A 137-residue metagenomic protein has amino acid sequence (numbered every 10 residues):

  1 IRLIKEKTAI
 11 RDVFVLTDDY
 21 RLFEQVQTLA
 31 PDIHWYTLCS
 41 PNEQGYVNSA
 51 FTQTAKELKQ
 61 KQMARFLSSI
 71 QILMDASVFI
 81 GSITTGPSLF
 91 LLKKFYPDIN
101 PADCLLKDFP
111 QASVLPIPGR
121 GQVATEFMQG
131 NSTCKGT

Functional and structural regions predicted by a protein language model:
I1-T52, E57, A64: Core catalytic architecture of nucleotide-activated donor-dependent transferases building glycoconjugates
K7-A9, Y96-P97, G130: Short, flexible coil/linker elements and helix-boundary hinge sites characteristic of intrinsically disordered
T28, E57, L91, C104-L105 (+2 more regions): Acidic/proline-rich low-complexity IDRs
T54-A55, S69, V123: Alpha-helix capping and helix-coil boundary motifs
K59-Q62, G81: A generic helix-loop boundary/linker signal
F66-Q111: A donor-sugar binding/catalytic signature common to diverse glycosyltransferases and related nucleotide-sugar
K107-T137: Leloir-type glycosyltransferase catalytic cores
